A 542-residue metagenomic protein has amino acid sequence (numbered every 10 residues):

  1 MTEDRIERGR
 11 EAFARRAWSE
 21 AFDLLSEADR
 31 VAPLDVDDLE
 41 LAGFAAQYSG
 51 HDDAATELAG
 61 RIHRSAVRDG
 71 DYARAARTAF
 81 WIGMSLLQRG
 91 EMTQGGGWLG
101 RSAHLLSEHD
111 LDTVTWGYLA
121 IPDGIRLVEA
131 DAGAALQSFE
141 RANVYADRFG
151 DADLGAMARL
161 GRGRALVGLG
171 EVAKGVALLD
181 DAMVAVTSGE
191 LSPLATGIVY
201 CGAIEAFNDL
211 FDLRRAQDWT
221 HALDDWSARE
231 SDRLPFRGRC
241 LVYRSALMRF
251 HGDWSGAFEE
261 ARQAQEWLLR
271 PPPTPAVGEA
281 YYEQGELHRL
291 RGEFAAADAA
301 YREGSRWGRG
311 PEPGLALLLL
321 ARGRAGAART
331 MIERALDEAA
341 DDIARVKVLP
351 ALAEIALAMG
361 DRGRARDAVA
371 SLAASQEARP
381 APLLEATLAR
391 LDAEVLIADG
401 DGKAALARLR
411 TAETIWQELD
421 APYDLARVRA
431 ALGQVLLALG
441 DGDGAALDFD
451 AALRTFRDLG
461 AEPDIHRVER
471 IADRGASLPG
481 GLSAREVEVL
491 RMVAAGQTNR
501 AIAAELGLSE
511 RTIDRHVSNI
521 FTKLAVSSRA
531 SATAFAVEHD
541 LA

Functional and structural regions predicted by a protein language model:
E3-L24: Alpha-helical segment of the N-proximal tetratricopeptide repeat
R8-A14, E40-H51, A76-M92, T115-A132 (+9 more regions): Tandem amphipathic alpha-helical repeat scaffolds
W18-S19, D52, Y72, M92 (+14 more regions): TPR-repeat structural position
F22-R30, G60-R68, M84, G100-E108 (+10 more regions): Amphipathic alpha-helical segments of tetratricopeptide repeats
A368-R427, A431, G475-P479, A501: Generic long, charged, amphipathic alpha-helical segments
P382, E394, A398, G402-A404 (+5 more regions): Linker/hinge segments immediately adjacent to helix-turn-helix/homeobox DNA-binding domains
A407, A431, R470-A542: Helix-turn-helix DNA-binding segment
